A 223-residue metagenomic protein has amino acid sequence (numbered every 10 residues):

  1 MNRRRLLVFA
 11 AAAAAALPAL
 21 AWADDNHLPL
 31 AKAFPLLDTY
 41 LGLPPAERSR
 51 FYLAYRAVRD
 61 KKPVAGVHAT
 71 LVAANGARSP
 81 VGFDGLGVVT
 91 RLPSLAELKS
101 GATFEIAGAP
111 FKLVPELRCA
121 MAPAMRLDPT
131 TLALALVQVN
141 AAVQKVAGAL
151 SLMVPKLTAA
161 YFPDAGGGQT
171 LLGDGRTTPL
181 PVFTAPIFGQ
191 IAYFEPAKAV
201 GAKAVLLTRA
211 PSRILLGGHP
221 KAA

Functional and structural regions predicted by a protein language model:
M1-L7: Twin-arginine (Tat) signal peptide motif
L7-A23: N-terminal export signals
L17-W22, H68, V114-A124, D174-R176 (+1 more regions): Surface-exposed flexible segments
W22-L95: N-terminal Sec/ER secretory leader and immediately downstream segment of secreted/extracellular precursors
D24-A54, P129-F162: Extracellular ectodomain segments of secreted/surface proteins
P63-V139: Structured domain cores in non-transmembrane regions
V146-A223: Glycine-rich, aromatic-bearing surface loops/beta-hairpins
